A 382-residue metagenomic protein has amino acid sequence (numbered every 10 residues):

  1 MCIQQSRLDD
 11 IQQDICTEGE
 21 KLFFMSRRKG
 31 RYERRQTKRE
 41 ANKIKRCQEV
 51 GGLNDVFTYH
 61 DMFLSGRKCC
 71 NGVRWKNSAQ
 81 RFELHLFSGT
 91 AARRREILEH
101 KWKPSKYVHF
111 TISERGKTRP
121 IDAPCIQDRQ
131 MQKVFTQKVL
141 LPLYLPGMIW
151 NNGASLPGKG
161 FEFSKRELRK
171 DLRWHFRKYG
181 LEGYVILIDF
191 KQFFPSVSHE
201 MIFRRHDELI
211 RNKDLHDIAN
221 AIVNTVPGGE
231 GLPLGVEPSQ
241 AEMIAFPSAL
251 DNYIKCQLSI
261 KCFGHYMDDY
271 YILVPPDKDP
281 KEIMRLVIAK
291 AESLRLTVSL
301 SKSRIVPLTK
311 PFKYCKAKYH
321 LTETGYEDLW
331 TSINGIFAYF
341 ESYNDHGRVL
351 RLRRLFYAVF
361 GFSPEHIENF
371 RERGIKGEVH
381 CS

Functional and structural regions predicted by a protein language model:
M1-A91: Non-catalytic, polymerase-adjacent accessory regions of viral genome-replication enzymes
C2, K21, K313-S382: Active-site and adjacent loop segments of nucleotide-processing enzymes that use two-metal-ion phosphate chemistry
Q48-G52, T136-I188, Q192-P195: Active-site-proximal segment of RNA-dependent polymerases
R95-K117, D214-V226: Reverse-transcriptase-like RNA-dependent polymerase core
T118-I149, G228-K255: Conserved pre-motif C helix in the palm subdomain of viral-like polymerases
K170-M267, Y271-L286, L296, V306 (+1 more regions): Conserved polymerase palm-domain catalytic core
L294-T322: Conserved catalytic core of two-metal-ion nucleotidyltransferases
